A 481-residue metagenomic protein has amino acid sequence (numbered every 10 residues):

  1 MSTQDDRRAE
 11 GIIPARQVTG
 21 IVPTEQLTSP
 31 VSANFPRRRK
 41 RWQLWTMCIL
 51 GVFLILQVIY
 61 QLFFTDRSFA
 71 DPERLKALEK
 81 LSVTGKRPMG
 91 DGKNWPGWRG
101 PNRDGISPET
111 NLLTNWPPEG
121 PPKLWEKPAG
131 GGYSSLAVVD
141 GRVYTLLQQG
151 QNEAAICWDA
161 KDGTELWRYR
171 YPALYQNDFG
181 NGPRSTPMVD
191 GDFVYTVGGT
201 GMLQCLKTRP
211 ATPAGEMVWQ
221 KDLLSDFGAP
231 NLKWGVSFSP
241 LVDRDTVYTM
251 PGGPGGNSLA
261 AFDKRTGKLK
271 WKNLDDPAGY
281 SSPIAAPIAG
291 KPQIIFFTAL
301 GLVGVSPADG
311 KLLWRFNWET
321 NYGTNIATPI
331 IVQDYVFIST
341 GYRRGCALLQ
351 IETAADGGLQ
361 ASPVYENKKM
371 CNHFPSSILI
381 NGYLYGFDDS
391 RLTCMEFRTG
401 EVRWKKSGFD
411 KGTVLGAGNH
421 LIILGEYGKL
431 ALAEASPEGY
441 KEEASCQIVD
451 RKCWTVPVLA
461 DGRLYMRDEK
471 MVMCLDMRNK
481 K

Functional and structural regions predicted by a protein language model:
P72-L75, L81-P122, A355-D356: Blade/loop signatures of beta-propeller domains
E126-A129, R170-Y171, Q176-F179, D222 (+6 more regions): Surface loop/turn motifs at the tips and blade-to-blade linkers of beta-strand repeat domains
K127-G191: Blade-loop segments of beta-propeller domains
L166-G252, K270-L274: Asp-box/WD-like beta-propeller blade repeats and closely related beta-sheet repeat scaffolds
T208-P213, L348-G357, L432-E438, D476-K481: Short loop/turn segments immediately following beta-strands, especially the blade-tip and inter-blade linker loops
I284-D356: Acidic, glycine-rich loop-and-beta core segments that form the ion-binding/anion-interacting portion of active sites
N317-I326, Y365-S376, V402-G418, E438-L459: Conserved blade-ending motifs and adjacent loop-strand segments that build the rim/top face of beta-propeller domains
C346, K452-K481: Blade-level signature of beta-propeller repeat domains, shared across WD40, Kelch, NHL, RCC1 and BNR/Asp-box propellers
